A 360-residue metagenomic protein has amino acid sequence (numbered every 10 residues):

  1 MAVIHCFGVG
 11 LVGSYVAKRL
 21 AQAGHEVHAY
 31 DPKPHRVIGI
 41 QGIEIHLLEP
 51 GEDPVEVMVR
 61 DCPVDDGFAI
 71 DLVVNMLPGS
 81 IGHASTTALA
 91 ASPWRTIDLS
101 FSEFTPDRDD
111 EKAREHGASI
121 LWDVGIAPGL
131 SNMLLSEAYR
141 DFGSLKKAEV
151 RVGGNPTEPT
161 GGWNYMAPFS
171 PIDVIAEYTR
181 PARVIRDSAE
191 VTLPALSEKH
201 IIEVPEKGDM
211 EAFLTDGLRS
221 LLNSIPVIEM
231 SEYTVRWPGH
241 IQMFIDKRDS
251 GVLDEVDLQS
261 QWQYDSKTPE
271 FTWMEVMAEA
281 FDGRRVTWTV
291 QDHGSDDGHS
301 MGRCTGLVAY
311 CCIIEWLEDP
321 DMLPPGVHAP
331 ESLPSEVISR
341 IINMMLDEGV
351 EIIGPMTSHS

Functional and structural regions predicted by a protein language model:
I4-G8: Conserved N-terminal Rossmann-fold NAD(P)-binding element of oxidoreductases
V12: Hydrophobic/small residue at the entry helix of a nucleotide-binding pocket
L20, L89: Aromatic pocket-lining residues of Rossmann-like dinucleotide-binding sites
V27-G39: NAD(P)-binding Rossmann-fold cofactor-contacting core
D71-M76, T96-D98: N-terminal Rossmann-like NAD(P) cofactor-binding module of classical short-chain dehydrogenase/reductase
V73-A88, E103-T105: Beta-loop-alpha module in the N-terminal Rossmann-like domain of NAD(P)-dependent dehydrogenases, especially those
L99-I120: Rossmann-fold NAD(P)-binding glycine/threonine-rich loop
D141-S360: C-terminal catalytic/substrate-binding lobe primarily of soluble NAD(P)-dependent oxidoreductases
